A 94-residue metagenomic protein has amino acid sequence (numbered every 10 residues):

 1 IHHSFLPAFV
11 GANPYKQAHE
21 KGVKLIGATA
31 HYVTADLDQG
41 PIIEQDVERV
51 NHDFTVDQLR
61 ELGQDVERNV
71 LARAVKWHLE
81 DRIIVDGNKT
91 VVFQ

Functional and structural regions predicted by a protein language model:
I1-Q94: Donor/substrate-binding cores of folate-linked one-carbon enzymes
